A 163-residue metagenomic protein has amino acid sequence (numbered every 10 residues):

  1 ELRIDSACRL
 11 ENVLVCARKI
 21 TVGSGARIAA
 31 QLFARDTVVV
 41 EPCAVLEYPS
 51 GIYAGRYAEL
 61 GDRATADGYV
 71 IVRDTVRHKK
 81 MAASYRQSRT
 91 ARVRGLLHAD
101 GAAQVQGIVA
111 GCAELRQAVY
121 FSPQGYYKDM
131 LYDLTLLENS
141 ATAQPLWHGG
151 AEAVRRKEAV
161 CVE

Functional and structural regions predicted by a protein language model:
E1-N12, A17-G23, E41: Right-handed parallel beta-helix
C8, A26-A34, V38-E163: Predominantly polar beta-repeat domains that present long G/T/S/D/N-rich surfaces used to bind, process, or adhere
